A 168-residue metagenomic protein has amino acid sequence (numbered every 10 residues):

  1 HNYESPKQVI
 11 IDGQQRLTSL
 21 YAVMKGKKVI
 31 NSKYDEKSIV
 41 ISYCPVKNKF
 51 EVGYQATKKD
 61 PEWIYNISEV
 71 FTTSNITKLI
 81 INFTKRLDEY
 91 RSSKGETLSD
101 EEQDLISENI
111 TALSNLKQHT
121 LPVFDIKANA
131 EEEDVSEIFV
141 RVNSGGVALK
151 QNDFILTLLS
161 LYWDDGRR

Functional and structural regions predicted by a protein language model:
H1-R168: Basic- and aromatic-enriched surface patches that contact anionic nucleotides/nucleic acids
